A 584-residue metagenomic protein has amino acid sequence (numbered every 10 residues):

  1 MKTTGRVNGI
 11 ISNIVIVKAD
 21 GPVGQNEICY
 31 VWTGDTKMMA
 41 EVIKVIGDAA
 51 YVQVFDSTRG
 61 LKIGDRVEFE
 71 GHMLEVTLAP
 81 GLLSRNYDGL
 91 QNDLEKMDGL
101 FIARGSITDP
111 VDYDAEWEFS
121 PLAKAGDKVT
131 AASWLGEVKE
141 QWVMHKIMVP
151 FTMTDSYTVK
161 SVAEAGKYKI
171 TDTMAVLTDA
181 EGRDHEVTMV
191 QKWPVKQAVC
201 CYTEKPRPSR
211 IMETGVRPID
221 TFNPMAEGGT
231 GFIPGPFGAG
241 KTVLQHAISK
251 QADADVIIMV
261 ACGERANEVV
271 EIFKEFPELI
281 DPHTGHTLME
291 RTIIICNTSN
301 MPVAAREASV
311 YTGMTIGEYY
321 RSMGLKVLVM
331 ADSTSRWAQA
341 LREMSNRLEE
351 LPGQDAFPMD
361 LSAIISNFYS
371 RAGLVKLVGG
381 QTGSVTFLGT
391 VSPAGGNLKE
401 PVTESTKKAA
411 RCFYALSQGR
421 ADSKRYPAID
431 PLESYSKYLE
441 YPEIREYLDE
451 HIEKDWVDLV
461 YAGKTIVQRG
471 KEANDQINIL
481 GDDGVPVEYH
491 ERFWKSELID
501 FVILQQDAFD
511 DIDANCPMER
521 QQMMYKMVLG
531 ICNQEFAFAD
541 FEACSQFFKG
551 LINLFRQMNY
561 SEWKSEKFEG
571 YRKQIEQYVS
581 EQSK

Functional and structural regions predicted by a protein language model:
M1-A103: N-terminal accessory targeting/assembly segments
I14-K18, A50-D56, Y113-K124, T158-V162 (+1 more regions): Short alpha-helix capping/helix-loop boundary micro-motifs
V15-I16, M38-M39, A50, G60-L61 (+12 more regions): Short beta-strands and strand-coil junctions in structured, solvent-facing domains, enriched
A19, T33, E70-G71, L90 (+4 more regions): Conserved "cap/hinge" positions at secondary-structure junctions
I43-A49, P80-Q91, W142-G166, D184-V199: Short, compositionally biased
M97-T152, K169-G229, L244-A247, P282-S299 (+1 more regions): P-loop NTPase nucleotide-binding/switch module
T221-F222, G228-L551, K564: P-loop NTPase catalytic core
A539-K584: C-terminal amphipathic alpha-helical interaction region
